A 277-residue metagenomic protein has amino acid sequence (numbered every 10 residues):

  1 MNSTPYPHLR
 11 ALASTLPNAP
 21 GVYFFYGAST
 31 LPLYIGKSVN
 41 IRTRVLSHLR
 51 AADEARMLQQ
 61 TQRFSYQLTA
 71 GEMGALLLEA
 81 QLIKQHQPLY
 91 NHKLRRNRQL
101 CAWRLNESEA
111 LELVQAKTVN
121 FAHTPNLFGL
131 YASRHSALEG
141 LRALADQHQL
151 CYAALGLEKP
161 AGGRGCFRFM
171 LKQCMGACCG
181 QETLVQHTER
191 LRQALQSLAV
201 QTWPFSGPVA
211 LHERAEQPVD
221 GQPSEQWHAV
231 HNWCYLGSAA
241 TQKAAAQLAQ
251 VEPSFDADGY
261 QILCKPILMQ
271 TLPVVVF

Functional and structural regions predicted by a protein language model:
M1-L33, V39-F277: Conserved catalytic/ligand-binding micro-motifs in nucleotide and anionic cofactor chemistry
